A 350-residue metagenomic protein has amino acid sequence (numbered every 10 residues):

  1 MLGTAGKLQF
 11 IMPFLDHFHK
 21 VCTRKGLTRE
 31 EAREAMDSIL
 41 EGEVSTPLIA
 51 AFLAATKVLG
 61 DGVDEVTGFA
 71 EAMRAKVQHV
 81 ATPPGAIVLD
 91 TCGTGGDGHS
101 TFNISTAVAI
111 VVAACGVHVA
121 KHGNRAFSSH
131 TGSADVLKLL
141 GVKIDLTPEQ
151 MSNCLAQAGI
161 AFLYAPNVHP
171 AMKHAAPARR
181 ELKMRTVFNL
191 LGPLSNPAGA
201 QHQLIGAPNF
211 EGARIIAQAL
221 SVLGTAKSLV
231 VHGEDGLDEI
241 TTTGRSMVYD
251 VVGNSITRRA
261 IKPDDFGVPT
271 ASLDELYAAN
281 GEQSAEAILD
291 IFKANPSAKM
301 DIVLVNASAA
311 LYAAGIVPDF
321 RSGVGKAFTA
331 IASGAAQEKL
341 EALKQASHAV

Functional and structural regions predicted by a protein language model:
M1-F10: N-terminal amphipathic/basic-hydrophobic helices that include classical n-h-c signal peptides and signal-anchor
F10-P13, V21-V66, A75-P83, I302-V303: N-terminal glycine-rich anion-binding loops that anchor highly charged ligand groups
I11-R24, V88-T94, A120: N-terminal small/glycine-rich loop or linker at the start of catalytic domains across soluble metabolic enzymes
K20, L27, A72-Q78, T101 (+3 more regions): Glycine-rich anion-binding loops and their surrounding alpha/beta cores
L53, F102-A158: A glycine-rich phosphate/pyrophosphate-binding beta-strand-loop-alpha-helix module
G60-G123: Active-site cofactor/substrate anionic-group-binding motifs, chiefly glycine- and Lys/Arg-rich phosphate-binding loops
G93-G98, G123-S129, V168, E234-D235 (+1 more regions): Acidic, glycine-rich active-site loops and adjacent beta-strand->loop/helix elements that engage anionic groups
